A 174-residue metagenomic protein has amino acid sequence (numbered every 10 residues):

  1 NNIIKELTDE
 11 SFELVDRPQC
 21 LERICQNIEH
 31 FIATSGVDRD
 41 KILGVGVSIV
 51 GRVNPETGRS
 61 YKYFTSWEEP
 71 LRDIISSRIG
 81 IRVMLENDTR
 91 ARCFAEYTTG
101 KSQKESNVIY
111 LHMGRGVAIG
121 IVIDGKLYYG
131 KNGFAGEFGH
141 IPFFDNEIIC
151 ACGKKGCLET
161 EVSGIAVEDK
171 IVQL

Functional and structural regions predicted by a protein language model:
I4-N107: Glycine-rich phosphate-binding loop and adjoining helix at the ATP-binding site of ATP-dependent phosphoryl-transfer
E6-E10, V15-C20, R78-T89, A95-L174: Glycine/GP-enriched mid-protein hinge/lid loop-to-helix segment characteristic of carbohydrate kinases
